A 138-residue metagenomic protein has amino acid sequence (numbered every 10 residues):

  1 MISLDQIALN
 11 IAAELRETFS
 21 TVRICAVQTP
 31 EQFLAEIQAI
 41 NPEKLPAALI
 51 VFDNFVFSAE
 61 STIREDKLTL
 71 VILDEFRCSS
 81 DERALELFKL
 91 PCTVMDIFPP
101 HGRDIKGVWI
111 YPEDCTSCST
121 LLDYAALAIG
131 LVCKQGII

Functional and structural regions predicted by a protein language model:
M1-P30, A35-A39, L49-I138: Charged, amphipathic alpha-helical segments and their flanking helix caps
P42: A short catalytic or substrate-binding loop motif that flags glycine-/basic-rich loops and adjacent residues that bind
